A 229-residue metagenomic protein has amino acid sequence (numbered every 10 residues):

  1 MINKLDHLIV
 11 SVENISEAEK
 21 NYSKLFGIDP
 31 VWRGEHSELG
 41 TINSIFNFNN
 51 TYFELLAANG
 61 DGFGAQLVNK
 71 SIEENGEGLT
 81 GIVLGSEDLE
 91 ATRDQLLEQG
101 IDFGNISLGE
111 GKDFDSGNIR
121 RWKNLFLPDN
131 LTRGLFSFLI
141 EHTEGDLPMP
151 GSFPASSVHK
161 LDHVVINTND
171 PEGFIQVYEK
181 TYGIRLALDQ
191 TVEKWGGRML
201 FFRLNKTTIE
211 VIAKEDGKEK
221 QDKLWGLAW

Functional and structural regions predicted by a protein language model:
M1-N50, A57-G62: An N-terminus-focused feature that recognizes amino-terminal "leader" regions
K4-E13, S44, N49, L67-Q99 (+3 more regions): Vicinal oxygen chelate
K4-L5, I9, V83, D146-I209: Surface-exposed interaction/gating patches
S16-D29, T92-Q99, D170-L186: Amphipathic alpha-helical segments
F26-G34, G100-E110, I184-T191: Short secondary-structure junctions
H36-L39, V192-K194, G217-E219: A short beta-turn/loop motif at secondary-structure boundaries
F53-L55, F63, R185, I209-V211: Short loop/beta submotifs within extracellular cysteine-rich repeat domains
E54, E90-S157, K194-W195, L200-L204 (+2 more regions): Vicinal oxygen chelate
